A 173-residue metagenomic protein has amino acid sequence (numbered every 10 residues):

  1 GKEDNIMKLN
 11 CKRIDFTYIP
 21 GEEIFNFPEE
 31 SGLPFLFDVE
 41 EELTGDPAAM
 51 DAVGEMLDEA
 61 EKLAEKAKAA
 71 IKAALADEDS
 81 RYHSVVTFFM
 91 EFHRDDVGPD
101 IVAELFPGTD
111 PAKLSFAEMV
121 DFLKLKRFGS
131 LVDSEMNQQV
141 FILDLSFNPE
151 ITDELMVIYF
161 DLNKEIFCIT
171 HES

Functional and structural regions predicted by a protein language model:
N5-G108: Long, contiguous N-terminal structural blocks used for assembly/anchoring
M7-I24, A117-S173: Acidic, proline/glycine-rich low-complexity IDRs
V86-M136: Compact soluble domain cores
